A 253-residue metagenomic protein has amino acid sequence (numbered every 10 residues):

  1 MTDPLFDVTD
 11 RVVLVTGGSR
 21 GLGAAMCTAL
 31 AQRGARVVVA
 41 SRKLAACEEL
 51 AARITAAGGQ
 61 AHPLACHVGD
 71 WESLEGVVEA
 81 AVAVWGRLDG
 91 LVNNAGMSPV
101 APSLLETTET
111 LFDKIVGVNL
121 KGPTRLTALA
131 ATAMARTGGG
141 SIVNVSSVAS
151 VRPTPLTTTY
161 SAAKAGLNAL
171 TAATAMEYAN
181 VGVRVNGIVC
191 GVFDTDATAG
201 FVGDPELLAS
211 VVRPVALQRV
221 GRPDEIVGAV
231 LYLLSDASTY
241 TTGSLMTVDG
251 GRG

Functional and structural regions predicted by a protein language model:
S19-R20: Conserved glycine-rich cofactor-binding loop
L44, A65-V77, E109: The beta1-alpha1 cofactor-binding region of Rossmann-like NAD(H)/NADP(H)-dependent oxidoreductases
P102-L104, T108-V116, L207, V211: Substrate-binding pocket helix/loop in short-chain dehydrogenase/reductase
T127, A163, T171: Active-site helix of classical SDR
T132, M176-N180, T239: Alpha-helical segment proximal to the catalytic Tyr-Lys
S147: Residue(s) in the substrate-gating loop at a strand-loop-helix junction that position the organic substrate next
R219-V248: C-terminal substrate-recognition "lid" of short-chain dehydrogenase/reductases
